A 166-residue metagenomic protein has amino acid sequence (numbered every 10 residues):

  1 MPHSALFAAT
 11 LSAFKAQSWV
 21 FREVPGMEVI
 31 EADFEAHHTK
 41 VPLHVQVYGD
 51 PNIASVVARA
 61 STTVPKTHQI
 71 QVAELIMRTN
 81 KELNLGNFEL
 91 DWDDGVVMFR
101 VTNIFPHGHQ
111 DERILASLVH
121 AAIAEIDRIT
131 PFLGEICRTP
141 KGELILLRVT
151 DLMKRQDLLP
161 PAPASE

Functional and structural regions predicted by a protein language model:
M1-S12, R59-T62: Terminal, regulation- and interaction-focused segments at domain boundaries
S12, Q17-V41, V45-S55, S61: Ser/Thr-rich, low-complexity intrinsically disordered terminal regions
P51-V57, G95-V101: Glycine-rich, often proline-containing surface loops adjacent to acidic residues and nearby aromatics that form
A60-V64, N103-Q110: A generic structural motif
A60-V96: Short, internal acidic amphipathic alpha-helical interface segments that mediate docking to partner proteins
N84-N87, I129-K141: Long, hydrophobic, amphipathic alpha-helical segments used as structural scaffolds
V101-N103, H109, L115-D127: Long, contiguous binding/interaction regions
G134-S165: Short, highly charged C-terminal tails/helix-capping segments
